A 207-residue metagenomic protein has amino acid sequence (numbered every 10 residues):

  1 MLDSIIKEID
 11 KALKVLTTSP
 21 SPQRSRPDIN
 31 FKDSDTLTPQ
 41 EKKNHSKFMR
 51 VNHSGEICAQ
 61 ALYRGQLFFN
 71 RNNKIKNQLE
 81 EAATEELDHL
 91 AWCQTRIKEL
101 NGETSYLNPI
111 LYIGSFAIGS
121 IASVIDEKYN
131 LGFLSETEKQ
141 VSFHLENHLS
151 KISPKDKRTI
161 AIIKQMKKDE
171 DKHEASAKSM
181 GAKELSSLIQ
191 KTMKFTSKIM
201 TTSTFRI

Functional and structural regions predicted by a protein language model:
M1-I207: Non-heme di-metal
